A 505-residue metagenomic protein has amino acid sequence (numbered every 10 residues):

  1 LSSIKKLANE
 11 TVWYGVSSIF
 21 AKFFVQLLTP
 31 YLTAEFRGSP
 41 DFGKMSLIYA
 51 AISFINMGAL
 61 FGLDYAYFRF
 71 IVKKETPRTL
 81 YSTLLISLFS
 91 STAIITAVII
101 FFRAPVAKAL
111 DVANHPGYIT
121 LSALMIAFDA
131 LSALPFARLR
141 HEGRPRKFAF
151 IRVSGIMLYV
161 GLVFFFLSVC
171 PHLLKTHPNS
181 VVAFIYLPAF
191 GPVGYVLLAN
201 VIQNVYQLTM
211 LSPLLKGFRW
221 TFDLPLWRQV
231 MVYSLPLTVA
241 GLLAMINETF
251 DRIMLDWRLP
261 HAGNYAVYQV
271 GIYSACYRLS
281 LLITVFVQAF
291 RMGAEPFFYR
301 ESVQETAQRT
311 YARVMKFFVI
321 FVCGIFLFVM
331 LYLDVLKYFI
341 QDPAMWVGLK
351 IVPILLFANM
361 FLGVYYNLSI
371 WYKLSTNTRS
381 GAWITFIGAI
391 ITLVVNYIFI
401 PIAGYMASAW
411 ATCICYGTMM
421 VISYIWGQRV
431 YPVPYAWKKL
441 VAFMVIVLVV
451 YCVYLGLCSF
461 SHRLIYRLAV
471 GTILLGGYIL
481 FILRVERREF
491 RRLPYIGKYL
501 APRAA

Functional and structural regions predicted by a protein language model:
L1-L7, L174-Y195, A199, Y206-E248 (+4 more regions): Interhelical loop/hinge segments that connect adjacent transmembrane helices in multipass membrane
L1-Q26, T76-S82, L224-A240, K316 (+2 more regions): N-terminal membrane topogenesis motif
S3-D64, S91-F102, M125, V160 (+2 more regions): Signature of the first transmembrane helix
N9-A21, I48, M57-A104, A113-L121 (+4 more regions): Membrane-water interface segments that mark the loop-to-transmembrane alpha-helix transition
E10-V25, Y195-L211, L215, L224-P296 (+2 more regions): Transmembrane helical elements of multi-pass membrane transporters/channels
V72-I86, I272-F386: Specific pore-lining/lateral-gate transmembrane helices of multi-pass inner-membrane transport and insertion machines
T120, F150-K216, A240, F386-T392 (+2 more regions): Hydrophobic alpha-helical transmembrane segments
L455-A505: Membrane-proximal transmembrane or re-entrant/amphipathic helices at the cytosolic face
